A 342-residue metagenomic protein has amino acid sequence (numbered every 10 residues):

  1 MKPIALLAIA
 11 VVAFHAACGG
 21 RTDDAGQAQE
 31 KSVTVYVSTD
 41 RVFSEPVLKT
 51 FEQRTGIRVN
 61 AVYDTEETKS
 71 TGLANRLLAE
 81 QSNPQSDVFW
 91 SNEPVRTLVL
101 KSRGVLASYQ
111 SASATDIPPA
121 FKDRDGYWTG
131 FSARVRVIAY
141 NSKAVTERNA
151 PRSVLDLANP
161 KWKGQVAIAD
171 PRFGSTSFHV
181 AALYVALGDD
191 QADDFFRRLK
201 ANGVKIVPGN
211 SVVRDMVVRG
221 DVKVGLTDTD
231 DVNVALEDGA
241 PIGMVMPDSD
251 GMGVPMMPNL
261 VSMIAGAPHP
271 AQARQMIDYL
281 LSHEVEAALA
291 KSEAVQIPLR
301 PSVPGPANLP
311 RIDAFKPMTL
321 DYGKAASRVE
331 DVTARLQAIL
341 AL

Functional and structural regions predicted by a protein language model:
F14-A17: C-terminal motif of bacterial Sec signal peptides marking the signal peptidase cleavage site
G19-L98: Early extracytoplasmic/lumenal segment of secretory-pathway proteins
E67-L106, A114-D123, R214, D231-G239: Pocket-flanking alpha-helical
P84-F89, A107-I138, L155, Q165-I168: A structural signal for short loop-to-beta-strand junctions that line the ligand-binding cleft of periplasmic/secreted
A107-S113, W128-T129, L155, V224 (+2 more regions): Short beta-strand->loop
V137-A144, M257-H269, A288-L289: A bilobed periplasmic-binding-protein/Venus flytrap-type ligand-binding module shared by bacterial periplasmic
G164-P171, Y279-V303: Periplasmic-binding protein-like
P171, S175-F178, A182-P247: Ligand-binding pocket segment of bilobal, Venus flytrap-like solute-binding proteins
